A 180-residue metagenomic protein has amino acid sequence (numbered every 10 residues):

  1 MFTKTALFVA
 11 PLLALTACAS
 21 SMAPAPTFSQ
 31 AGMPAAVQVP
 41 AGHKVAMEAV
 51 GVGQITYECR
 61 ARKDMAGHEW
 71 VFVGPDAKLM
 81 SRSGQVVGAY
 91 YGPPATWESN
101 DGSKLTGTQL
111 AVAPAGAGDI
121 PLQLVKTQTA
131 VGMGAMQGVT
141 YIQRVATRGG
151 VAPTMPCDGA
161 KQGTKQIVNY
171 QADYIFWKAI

Functional and structural regions predicted by a protein language model:
M1-F8: Bacterial N-terminal signal peptides that target proteins for export
S21-M22: Non-globular disordered terminal and juxtamembrane segments underlying protein topogenesis/assembly
A25-T56, K63-I180: Primary mode marks residue(s) on the alpha4-beta5-alpha5 output face of response regulator receiver
